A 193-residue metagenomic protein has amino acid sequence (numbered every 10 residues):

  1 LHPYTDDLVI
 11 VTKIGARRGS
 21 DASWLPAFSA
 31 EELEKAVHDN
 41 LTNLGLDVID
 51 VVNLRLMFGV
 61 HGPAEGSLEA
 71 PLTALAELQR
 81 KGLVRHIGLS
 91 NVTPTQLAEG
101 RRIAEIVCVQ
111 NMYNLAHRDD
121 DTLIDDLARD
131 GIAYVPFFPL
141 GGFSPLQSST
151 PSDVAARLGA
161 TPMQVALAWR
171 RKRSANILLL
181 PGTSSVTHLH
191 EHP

Functional and structural regions predicted by a protein language model:
L1-K13, D47: N-terminal binding-site loop/beta-alpha segment at the start of enzyme catalytic domains that lines or forms
H2, E34, H38-L41, A76 (+1 more regions): Solvent-exposed, non-membrane alpha-helical residues enriched in polar/charged side chains
V11-W24, V51-L56: N-terminal small/glycine-rich loop or linker at the start of catalytic domains across soluble metabolic enzymes
G19-E34, G59-A64: Active-site mouth loops of central-metabolism enzymes
F28-L44, T93-A98, D119: Short, acidic/polar
L41-G62: Active-site groove signature of glycoside hydrolases
M57-P193: Beta/alpha (TIM)-barrel catalytic core signal, keyed to glycine-rich beta->alpha loops juxtaposed to Asp/Glu that bind
